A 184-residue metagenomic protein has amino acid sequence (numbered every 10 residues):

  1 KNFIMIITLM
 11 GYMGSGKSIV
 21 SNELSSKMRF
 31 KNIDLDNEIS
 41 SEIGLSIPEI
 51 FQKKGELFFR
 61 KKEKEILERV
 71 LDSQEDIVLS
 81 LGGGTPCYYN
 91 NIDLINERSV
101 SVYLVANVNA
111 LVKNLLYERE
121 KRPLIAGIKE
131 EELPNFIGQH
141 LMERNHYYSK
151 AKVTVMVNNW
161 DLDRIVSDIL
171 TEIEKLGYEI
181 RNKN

Functional and structural regions predicted by a protein language model:
L9: Hydrophobic anchor at the beta1->P-loop junction of P-loop NTPases
Y12: P-loop (Walker A) phosphate-binding loop of NTP-binding proteins
S15: ATP-binding Walker
S18: Walker A/P-loop
K27, M142-N184: NTP-dependent small-molecule kinase module
D34-N96, K121: ATP-dependent small-molecule kinase phosphotransfer cores that center on conserved nucleotide phosphate-binding segments
R98-E143: A glycine- and Lys/Arg-enriched "phosphate-lid" helix/loop adjacent to the NTP-binding pocket of small-molecule kinases
